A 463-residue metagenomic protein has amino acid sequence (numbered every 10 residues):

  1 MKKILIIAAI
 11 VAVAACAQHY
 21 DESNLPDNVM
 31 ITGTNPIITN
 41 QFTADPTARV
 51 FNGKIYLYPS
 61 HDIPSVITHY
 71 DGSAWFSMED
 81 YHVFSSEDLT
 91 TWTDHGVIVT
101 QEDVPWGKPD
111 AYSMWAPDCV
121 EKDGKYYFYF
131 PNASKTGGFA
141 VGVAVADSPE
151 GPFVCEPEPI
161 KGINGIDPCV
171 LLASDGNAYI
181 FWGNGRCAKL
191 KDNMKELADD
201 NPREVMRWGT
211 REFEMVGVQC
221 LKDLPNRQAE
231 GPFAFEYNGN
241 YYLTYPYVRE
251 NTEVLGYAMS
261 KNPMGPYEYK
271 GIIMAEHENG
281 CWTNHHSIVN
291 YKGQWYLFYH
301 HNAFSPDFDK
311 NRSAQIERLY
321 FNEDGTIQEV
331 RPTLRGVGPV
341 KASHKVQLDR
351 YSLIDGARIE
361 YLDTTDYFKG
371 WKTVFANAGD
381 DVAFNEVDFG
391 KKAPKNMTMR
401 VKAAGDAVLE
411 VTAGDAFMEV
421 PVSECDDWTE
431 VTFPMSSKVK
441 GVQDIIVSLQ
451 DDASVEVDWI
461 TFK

Functional and structural regions predicted by a protein language model:
M1-I4: Positively charged n-region of N-terminal signal peptides that target proteins for export
I6-V11: Sec-dependent N-terminal signal peptides
A14-A15: C-terminal motif of bacterial Sec signal peptides marking the signal peptidase cleavage site
Q18-E419, S423-K463: Carbohydrate-active catalytic/glycan-binding domains of CAZyme proteins, especially the secreted or lumenal ectodomains
